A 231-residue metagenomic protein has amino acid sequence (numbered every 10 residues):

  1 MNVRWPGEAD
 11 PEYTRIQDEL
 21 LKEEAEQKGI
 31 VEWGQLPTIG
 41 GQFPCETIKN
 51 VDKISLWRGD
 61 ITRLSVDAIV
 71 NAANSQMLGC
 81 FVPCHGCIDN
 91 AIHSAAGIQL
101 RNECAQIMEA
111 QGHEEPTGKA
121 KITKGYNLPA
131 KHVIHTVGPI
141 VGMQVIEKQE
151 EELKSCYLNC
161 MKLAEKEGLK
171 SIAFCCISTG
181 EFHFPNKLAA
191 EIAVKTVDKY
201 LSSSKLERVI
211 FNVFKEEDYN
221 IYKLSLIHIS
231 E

Functional and structural regions predicted by a protein language model:
M1-L226, S230: Macrodomain-like recognition of ADP-ribose-binding/processing modules
